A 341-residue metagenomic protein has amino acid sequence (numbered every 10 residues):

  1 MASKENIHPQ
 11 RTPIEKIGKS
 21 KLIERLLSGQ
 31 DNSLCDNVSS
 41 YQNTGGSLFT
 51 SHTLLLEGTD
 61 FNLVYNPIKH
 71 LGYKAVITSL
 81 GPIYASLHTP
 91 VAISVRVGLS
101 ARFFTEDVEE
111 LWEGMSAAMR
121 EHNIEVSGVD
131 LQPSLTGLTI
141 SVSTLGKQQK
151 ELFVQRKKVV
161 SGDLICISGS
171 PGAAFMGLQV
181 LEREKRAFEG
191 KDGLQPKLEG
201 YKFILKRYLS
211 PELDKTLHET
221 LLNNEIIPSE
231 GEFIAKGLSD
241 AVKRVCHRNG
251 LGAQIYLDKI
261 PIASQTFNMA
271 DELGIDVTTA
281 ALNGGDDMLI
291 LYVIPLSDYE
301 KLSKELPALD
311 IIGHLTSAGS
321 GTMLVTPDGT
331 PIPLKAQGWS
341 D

Functional and structural regions predicted by a protein language model:
M1-D341: Helix-biased detector of long, well-ordered alpha-helical tracts
